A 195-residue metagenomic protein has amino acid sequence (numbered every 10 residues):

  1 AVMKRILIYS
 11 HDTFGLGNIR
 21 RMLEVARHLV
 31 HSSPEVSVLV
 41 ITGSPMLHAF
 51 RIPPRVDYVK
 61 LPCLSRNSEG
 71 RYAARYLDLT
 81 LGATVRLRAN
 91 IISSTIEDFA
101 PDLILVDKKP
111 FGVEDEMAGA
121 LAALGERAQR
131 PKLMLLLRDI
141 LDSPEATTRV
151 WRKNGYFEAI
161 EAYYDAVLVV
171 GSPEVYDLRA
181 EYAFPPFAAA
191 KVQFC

Functional and structural regions predicted by a protein language model:
R5, D102-L103, A166: Structural motif
S10, H28-A83, L87: Conserved nucleotide-sugar phosphate-binding/catalytic loop shared by glycosyltransferases and other
S10-L23, M46: A short, glycine/small-residue-rich beta-strand->loop->alpha-helix junction that serves as a flexible
P34-V36, R127-L133, Y164, A189-A190: A short helix->loop->beta-strand "cap" motif at the edges of active sites that frequently abuts
M46-H48, I104-A123: An aromatic- and histidine-rich active-site surface loop
A74-E114: Conserved nucleotide-sugar donor-binding subdomain of glycosyltransferases
L121-I140: Active-site proximal beta-strand in glycosyltransferases
L137-C195: A nucleotide-sugar donor-handling region in carbohydrate enzymes
